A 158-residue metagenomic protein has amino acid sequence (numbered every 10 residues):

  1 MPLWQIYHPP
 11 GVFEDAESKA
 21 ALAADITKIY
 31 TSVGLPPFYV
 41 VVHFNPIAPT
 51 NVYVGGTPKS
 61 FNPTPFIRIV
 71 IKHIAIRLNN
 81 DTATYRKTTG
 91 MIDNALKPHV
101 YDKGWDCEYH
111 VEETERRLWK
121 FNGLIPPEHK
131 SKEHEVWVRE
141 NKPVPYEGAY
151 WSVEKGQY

Functional and structural regions predicted by a protein language model:
M1-Y158: A domain-level signal for the structural core that forms small-molecule/cofactor-binding pockets and catalytic centers
